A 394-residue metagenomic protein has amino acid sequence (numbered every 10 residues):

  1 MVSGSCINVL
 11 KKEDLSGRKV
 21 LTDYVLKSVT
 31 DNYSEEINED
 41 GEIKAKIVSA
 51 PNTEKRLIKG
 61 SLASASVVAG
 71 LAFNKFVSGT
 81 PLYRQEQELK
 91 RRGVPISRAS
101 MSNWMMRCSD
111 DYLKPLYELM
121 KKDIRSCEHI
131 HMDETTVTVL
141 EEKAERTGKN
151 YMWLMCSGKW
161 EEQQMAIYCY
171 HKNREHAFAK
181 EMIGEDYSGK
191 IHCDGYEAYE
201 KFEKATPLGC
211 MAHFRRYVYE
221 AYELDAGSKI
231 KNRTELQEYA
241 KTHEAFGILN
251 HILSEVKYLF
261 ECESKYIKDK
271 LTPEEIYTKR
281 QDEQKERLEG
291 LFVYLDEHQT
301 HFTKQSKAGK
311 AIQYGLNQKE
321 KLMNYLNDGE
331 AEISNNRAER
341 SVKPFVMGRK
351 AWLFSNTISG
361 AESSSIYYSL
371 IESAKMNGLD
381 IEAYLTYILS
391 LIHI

Functional and structural regions predicted by a protein language model:
V2-S78, K90-A99, M106: Basic, short loop/linker segments at the boundary and entry of helix-turn-helix/winged-helix-like folds
L10-K11, G41, V48-P51, V139-E141 (+5 more regions): Short helix/loop capping segments that flank catalytic or ligand/cofactor-binding pockets
Y83-E181, D186, Y266-L326, E330: Gly/Pro-rich turn-and-neighbor structural signature
G195, E203-K241: Conserved beta-strand -> loop -> alpha-helix junction used to position metal-binding or nucleic-acid-contacting
Y196, E200, M211, R215-Y219 (+1 more regions): Short amphipathic alpha-helical "interface-anchor" segments enriched in bulky aromatics
L295-A338, V346, K350-A351, T357-Y384 (+1 more regions): Helix-rich, typically C-terminal accessory recognition domains appended to large enzymatic cores
I392-I394: Conserved small/polar residues in nucleotide/adenosyl-binding loops
